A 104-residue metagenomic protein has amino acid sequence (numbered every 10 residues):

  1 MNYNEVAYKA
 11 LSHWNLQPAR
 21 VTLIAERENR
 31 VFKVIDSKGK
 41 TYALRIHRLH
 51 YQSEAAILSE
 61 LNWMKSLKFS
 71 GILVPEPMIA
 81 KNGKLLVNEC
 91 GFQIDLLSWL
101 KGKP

Functional and structural regions predicted by a protein language model:
M1-V21: Juxta-kinase regulatory segment immediately upstream of eukaryotic protein kinase catalytic domains
N2-N4, F32-S37, Q93: Short hydrophobic/aromatic-rich motifs at helix boundaries and adjacent loops
Y3, A7, R27-E28, E60: Short N-terminal amphipathic alpha-helix/helix-capping patch enriched in small hydrophobics with frequent Ser/Thr
W14-I35: ATP-binding glycine-rich phosphate-binding loop
S37-P104: ATP-binding pocket architecture of kinase catalytic cores
